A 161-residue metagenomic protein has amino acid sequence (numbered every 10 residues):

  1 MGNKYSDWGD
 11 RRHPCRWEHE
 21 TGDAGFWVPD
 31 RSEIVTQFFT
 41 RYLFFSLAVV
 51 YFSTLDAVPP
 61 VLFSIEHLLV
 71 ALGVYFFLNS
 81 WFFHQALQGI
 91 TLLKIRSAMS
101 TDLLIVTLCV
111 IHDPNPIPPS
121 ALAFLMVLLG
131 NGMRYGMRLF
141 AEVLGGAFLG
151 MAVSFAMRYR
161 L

Functional and structural regions predicted by a protein language model:
Y5-W17, Q37: N-terminal helix initiation/capping motif
C15-R16, E20, V35, F45 (+1 more regions): General helical structural elements
T21-E33: Cytosolic juxtamembrane amphipathic/interface segments immediately preceding and feeding into a transmembrane helix
V35-N115, L122-L128, A147-A152: Hydrophobic transmembrane alpha-helices and their membrane-interface boundaries in multi-pass, membrane-anchored
Q37, I117, L139-V143: Alpha-helical transmembrane segments and their helix-entry boundary regions
A123, G130-L161: N-terminal membrane insertion elements
